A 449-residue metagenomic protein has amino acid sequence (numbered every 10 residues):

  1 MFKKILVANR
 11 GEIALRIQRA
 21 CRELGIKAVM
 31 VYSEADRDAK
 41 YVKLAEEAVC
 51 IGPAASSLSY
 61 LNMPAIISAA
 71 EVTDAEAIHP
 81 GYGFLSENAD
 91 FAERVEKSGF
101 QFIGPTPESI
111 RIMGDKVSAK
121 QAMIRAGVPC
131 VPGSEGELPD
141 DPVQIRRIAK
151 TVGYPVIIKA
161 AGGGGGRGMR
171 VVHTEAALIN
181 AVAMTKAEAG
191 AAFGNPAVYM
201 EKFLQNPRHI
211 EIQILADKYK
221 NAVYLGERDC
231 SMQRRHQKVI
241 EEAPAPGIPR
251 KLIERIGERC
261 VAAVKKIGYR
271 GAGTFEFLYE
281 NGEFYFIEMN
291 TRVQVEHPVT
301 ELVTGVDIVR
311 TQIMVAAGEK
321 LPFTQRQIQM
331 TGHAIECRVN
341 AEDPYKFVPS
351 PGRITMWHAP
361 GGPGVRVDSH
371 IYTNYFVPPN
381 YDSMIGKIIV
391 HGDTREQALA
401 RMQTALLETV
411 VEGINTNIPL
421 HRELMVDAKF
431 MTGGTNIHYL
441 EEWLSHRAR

Functional and structural regions predicted by a protein language model:
M1-A126, L138-R147, Q397: ATP-binding N-terminal substructure of ATP-dependent carboxylate-amine bond-forming enzymes
V7-E23, A48, E71-T73, E96 (+4 more regions): ATP-dependent carboxylate activation and anion-phosphoryl transfer catalytic cores that bind Mg-ATP to form
G133-S134: Conserved beta3 strand of the protein kinase N-lobe
I148-I157: Acidic/histidine-enriched active-site and ligand-binding environments that engage anionic O-linkages
